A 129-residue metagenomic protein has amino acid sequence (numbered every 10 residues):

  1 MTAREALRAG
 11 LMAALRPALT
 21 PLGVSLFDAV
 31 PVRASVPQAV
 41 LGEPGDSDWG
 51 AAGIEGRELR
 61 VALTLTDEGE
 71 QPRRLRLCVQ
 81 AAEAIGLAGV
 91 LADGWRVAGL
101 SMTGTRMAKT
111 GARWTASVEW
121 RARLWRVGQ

Functional and structural regions predicted by a protein language model:
M1-A29, E43-Q129: Charged, amphipathic alpha-helical segments and their flanking helix caps
A34-V36, A112: Short acidic/glycine-enriched loop/turn segments that link adjacent beta-strands
V36-P44: Charged, often glycine-rich, active-site loop that binds/positions anionic groups
